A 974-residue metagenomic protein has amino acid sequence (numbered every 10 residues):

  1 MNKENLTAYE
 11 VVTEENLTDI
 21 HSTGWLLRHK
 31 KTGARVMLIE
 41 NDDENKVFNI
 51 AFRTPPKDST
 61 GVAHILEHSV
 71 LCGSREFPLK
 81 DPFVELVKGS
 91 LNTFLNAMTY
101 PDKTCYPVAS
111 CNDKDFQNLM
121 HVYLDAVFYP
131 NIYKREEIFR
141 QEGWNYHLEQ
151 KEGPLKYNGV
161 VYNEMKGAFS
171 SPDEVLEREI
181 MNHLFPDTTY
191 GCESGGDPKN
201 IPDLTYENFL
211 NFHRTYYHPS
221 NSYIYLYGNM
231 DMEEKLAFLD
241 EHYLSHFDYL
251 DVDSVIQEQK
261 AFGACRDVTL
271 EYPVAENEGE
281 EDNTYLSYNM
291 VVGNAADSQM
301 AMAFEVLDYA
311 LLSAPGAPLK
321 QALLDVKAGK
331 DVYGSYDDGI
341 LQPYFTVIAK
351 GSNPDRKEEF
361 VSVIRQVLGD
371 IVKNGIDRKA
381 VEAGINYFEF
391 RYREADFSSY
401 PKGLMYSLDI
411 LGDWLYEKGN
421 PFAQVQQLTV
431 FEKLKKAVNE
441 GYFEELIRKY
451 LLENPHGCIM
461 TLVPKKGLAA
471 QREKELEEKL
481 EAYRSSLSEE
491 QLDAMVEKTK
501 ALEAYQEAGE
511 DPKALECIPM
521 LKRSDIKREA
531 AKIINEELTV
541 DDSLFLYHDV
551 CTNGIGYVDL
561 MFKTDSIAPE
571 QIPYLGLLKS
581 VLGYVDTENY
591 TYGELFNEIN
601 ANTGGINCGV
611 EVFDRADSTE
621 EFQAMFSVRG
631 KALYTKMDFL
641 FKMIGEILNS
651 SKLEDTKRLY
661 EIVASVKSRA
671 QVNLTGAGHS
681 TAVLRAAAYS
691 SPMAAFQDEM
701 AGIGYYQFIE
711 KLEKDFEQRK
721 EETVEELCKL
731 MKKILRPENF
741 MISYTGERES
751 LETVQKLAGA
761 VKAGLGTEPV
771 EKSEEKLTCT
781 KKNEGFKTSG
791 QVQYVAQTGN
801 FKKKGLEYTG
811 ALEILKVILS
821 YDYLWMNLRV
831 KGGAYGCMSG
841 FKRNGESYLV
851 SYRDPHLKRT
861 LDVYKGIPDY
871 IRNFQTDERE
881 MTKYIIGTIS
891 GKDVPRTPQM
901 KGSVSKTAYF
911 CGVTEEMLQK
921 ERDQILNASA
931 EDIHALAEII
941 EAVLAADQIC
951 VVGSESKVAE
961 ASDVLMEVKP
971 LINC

Functional and structural regions predicted by a protein language model:
M1-V47: Non-catalytic terminal extensions that flank enzyme cores
E40-D42, N49-A51, Y162, K166 (+9 more regions): His/Glu-based metal-binding/catalytic segments typifying zinc-dependent metallopeptidases
N45-P55, D81-Y129, E136-H147, E174-K199 (+12 more regions): M16 family metallopeptidases and their MPP-like homologs
V62, L66-V70, L578: Active-site His/Glu-centered metal-binding helix of metallohydrolases
F94, L210-R214, P273-E276, L319 (+11 more regions): Generic recognition of flexible, low-complexity loop/linker segments
H147-N221, Y225-Y243, F247-A275, E280-D282 (+1 more regions): Hydrophobic, small-residue-rich alpha-helical packing segments that form membrane-like cores
N158, L210-H242, G702, T723-A758 (+1 more regions): Non-catalytic, conformational "gating/processing" segments within enzyme and secreted inhibitor domains
N211, Y223, M232-D251, N374 (+2 more regions): Extended, regular secondary-structure scaffolds
